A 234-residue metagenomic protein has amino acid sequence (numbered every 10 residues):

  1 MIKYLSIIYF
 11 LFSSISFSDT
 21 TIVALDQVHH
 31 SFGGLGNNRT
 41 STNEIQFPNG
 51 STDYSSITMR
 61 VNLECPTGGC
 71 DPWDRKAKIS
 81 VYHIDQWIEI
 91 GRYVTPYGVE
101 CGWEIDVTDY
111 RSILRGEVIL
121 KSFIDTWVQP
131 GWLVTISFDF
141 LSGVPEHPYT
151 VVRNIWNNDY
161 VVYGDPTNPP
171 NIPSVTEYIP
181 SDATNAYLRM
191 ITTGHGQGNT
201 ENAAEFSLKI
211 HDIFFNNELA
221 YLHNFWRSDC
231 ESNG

Functional and structural regions predicted by a protein language model:
M1-T21: Bacterial Sec-dependent N-terminal signal peptides
D19-G234: Extracellular/secretory-pathway and virion-surface proteins
